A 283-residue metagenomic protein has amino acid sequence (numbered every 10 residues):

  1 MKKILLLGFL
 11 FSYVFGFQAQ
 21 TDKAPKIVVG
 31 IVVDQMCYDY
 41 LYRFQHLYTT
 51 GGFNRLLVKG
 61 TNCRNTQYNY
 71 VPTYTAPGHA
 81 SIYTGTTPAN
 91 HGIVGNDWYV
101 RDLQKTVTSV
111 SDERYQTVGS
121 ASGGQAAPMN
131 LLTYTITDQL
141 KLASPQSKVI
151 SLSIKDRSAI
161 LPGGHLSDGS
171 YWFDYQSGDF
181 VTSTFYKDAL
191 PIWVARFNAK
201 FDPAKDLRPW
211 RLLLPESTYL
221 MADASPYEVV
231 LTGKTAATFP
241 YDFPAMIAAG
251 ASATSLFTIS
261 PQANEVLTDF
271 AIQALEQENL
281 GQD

Functional and structural regions predicted by a protein language model:
M1-A24: Bacterial Sec-dependent N-terminal signal peptides
Q20-D22, R55-V58, N65-Q67, V71 (+3 more regions): Asp/Glu-centered strand-loop micro-motifs enriched in Gly/Pro and often flanked by an aromatic residue
T21, V29, V33, L41-Y48 (+3 more regions): Extracytoplasmic/periplasmic, Sec-exported soluble proteins
T21-P25, L47-Y48, L57, T73-A76 (+2 more regions): Extracellular/periplasmic catalytic domains that process cell-envelope and extracellular macromolecules
P25-C37, L56, I82, L140 (+2 more regions): Beta-strand elements within well-structured catalytic alpha/beta cores of enzymes that handle phosphate/sulfate esters
M36-Y40, T49-F53, G78-H79, L132-I136 (+2 more regions): Stable alpha-helical elements in mature extracytoplasmic
L41-N90, K148-L152: Short, structured active-site-proximal loop/turn typified by the sulfatase FGly-forming signature C/S-X-P-X-R
T87, N96-Q282: His/Asp/Glu-rich, glycine-adjacent segments that coordinate divalent cations and/or stabilize oxyanion chemistry on
